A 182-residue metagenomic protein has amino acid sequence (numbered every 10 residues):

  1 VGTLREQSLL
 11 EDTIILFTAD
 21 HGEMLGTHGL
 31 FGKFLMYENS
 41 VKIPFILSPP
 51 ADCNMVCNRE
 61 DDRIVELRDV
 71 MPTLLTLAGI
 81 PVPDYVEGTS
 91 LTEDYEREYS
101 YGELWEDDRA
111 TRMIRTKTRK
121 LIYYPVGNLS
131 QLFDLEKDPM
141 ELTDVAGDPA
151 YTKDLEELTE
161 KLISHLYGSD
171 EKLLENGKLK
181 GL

Functional and structural regions predicted by a protein language model:
V1, P72, T143: A cross-family signal for key residues in well-ordered alpha-helices that form functional helical elements
G2-V56, E66: Histidine-centered active-site microenvironments of extracellular/periplasmic hydrolases and transferases
L4-R5, L77, A146, L166: Hydrophobic residues in alpha-helical segments
H21-T27, R68-M71, L75-L135, M140 (+3 more regions): C-terminal cap/loop subdomain of S1 sulfatases and analogous C-terminal strand-loop tails that border
G32, N54-V65, A78-P81, L142-Y151: Active-site rim elements
P44, S48-P50, L162-E171: A short, conserved beta-to-alpha structural element at the edge of catalytic cores that scaffolds binding
